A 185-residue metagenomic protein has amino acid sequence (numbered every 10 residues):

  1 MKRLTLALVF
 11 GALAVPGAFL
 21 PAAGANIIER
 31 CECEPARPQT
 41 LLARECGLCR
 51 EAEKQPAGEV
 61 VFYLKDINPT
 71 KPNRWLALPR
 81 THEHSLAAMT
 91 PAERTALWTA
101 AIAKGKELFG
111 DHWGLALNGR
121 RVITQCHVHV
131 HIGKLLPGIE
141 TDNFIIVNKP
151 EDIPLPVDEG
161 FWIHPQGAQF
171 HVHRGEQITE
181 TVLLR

Functional and structural regions predicted by a protein language model:
M1-L4: Positively charged n-region of N-terminal signal peptides that target proteins for export
L6-A7, E34: General helical structural elements
A7-A18: Bacterial N-terminal signal peptides
L20-R185: HIT superfamily nucleotide-processing domains
